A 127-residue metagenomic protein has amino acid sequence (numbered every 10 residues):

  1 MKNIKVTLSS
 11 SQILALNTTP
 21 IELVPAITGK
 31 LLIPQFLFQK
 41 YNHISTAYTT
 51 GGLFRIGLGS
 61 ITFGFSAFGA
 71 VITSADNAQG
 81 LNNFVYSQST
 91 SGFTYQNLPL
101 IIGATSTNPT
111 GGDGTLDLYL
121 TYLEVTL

Functional and structural regions predicted by a protein language model:
M1-I13, T105-L127: C-terminal interaction-tip segments
M1-N3, G29, N97: Sequence-level motif detector for i,i+2 pairs with an aromatic at +2
I4-L8, Q12, I21-V24, Q79-N82: Generic detection of short hydrophobic beta-strand segments and adjacent strand-loop junctions
L14-G64, L116-V125: Beta-rich globular "head" domains
T19-L23, V85-S87, A104: Short structured motifs
L37, T90-G112, D117: Noncatalytic modules at the cell exterior or secretory-pathway interfaces, chiefly beta-strand-rich lectin/adhesion
T49-T90: Terminal beta-strand-rich extracellular "head" domains that mediate receptor/glycan or other ligand binding
